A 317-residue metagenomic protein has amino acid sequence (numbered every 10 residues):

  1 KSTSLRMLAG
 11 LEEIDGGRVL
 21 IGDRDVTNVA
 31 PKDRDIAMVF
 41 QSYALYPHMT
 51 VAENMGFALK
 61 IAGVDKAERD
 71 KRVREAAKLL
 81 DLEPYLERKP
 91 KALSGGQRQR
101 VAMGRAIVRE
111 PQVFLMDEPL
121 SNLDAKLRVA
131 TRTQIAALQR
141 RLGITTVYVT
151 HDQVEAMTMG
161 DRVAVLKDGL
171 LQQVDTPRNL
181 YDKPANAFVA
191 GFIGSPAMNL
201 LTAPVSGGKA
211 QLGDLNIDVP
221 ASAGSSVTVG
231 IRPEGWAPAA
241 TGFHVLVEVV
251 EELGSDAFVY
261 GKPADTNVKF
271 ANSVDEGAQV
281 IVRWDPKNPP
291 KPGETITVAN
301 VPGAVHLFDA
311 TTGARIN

Functional and structural regions predicted by a protein language model:
S2-L5, V101: ABC ATPase nucleotide-binding domain helices that frame the ATP-binding cleft
A9: Helix-to-loop junction immediately C-terminal to a conserved catalytic motif
E12-E13, L20, K60: A position-specific signal in ABC ATPase nucleotide-binding domains
D15-R18, E68, D168, V305: Conserved coupling/switch loops of ABC nucleotide-binding domains, chiefly the family-specific signature
G17-D25: Conserved ABC transporter NBD signature motif
V29-F188: ABC ATPase nucleotide-binding domains
D182-S206, G230: C-terminal boundary and immediately downstream tail of ABC-type ATPase nucleotide-binding domains
P196-M198, K209-N317: Non-catalytic connector elements of ABC transporters
